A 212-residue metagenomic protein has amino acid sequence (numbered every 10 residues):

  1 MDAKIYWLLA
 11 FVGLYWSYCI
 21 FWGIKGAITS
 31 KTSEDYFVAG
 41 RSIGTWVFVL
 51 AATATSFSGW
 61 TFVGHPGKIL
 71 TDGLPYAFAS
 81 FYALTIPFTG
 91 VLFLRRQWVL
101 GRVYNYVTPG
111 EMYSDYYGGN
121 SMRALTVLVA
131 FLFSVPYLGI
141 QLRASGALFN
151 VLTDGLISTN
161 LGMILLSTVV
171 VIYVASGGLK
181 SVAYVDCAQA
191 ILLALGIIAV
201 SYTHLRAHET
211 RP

Functional and structural regions predicted by a protein language model:
M1-V63, G177, G196: Membrane-interface "cap" regions at the ends of multi-pass membrane proteins
V12-I20, A130-F133, S167-Y173, G196-Y202: Hydrophobic core segments of alpha-helical transmembrane domains in multi-pass membrane transport and ion-translocation
Y18, T61, I86-F93, N105 (+2 more regions): Membrane-embedded alpha-helical core segments of multi-pass
F37-N105: Membrane-interface helix-loop-helix modules in multi-pass membrane proteins
A77-V174: Helix-loop-helix module between adjacent transmembrane segments
T203-P212: Conserved small/polar residues in nucleotide/adenosyl-binding loops
